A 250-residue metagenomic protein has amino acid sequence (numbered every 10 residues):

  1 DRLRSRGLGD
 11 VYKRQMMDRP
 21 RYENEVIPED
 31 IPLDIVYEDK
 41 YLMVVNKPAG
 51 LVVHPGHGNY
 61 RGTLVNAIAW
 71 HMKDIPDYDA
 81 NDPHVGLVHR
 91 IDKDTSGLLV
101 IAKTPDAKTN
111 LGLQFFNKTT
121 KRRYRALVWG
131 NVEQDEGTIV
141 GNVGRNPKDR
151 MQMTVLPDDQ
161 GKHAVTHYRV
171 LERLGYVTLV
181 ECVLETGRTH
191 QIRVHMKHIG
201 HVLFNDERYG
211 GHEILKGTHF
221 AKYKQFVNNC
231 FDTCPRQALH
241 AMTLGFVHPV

Functional and structural regions predicted by a protein language model:
D1-Y12: Single conserved hydrophobic/aromatic residue that forms the stacking wall/gate of nucleotide- or nucleobase-binding
D10, N46-K47, I68, V100 (+4 more regions): Residue-level signal for inorganic ion chemistry
K13-R61, V65, E133-N142: Conserved beta/loop motifs at nucleotide-recognition and modification sites
L51-D74, K108-L113, L127-L179, N229-C230: Glycine- and acidic-residue-rich catalytic/RNA-contacting loop of pseudouridine synthases
I75-F116: Glycine/acidic-rich beta-strand-loop module
L111, T189-M196: Short beta-strand segments enriched for Tyr within beta-sheet-rich domains, predominantly fibronectin type III
L171, K197-V250: Phosphate/ribose-recognition catalytic cores of enzymes acting on nucleotide-derived substrates
Y176-V183, N205: Short, solvent-exposed secondary-structure boundary/capping segments
